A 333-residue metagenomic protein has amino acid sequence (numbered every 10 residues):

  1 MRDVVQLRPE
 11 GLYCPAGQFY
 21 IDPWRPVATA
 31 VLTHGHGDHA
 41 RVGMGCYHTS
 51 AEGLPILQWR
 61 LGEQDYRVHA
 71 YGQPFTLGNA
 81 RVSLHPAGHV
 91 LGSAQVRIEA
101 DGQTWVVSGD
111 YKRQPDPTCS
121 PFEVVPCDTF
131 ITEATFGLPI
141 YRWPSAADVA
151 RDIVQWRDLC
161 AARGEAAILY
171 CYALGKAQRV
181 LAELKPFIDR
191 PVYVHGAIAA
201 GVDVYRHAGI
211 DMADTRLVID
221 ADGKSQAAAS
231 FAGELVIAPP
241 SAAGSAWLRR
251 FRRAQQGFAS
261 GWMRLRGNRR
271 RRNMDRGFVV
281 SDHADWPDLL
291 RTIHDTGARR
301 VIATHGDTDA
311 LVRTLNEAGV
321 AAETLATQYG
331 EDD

Functional and structural regions predicted by a protein language model:
R2-R25, T29, G35-Y170, G175 (+1 more regions): His/Asp/Glu-rich metal-coordinating catalytic cores of metallo-dependent phosphodiesterases/hydrolases acting on
Y20, A30, Y47, Y66-V68 (+3 more regions): Conserved beta-strand scaffold positions in the cores of enzyme catalytic domains, especially in NTP/NDP-utilizing
A40, S93, P115-D116, A177-L181 (+3 more regions): Short, well-ordered alpha-helical microsegments
C46, W105, D128-F130, A166-A167 (+5 more regions): Structural motif
Y66-A70, P74, A213-K224: Short acidic-hydrophobic, aromatic-tinged amphipathic segments that line or gate anion-handling sites
G88-D101, Y111, P115-D116, F122 (+5 more regions): Active-site-proximal loop/helix segment associated with metal-binding centers of metalloenzymes
E123-V124, L138-I219, Q226-A227, R300-D333: Binuclear metal-ion centers of metallo-dependent hydrolases, dominated by the metallo-beta-lactamase
V218-D333: C-terminal regulatory/interaction regions
